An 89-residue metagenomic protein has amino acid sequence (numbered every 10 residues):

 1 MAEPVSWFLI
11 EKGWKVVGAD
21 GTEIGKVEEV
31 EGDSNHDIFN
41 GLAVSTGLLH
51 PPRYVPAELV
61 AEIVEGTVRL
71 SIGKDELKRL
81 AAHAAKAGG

Functional and structural regions predicted by a protein language model:
M1-G89: Peripheral interaction segments used for macromolecular assembly
